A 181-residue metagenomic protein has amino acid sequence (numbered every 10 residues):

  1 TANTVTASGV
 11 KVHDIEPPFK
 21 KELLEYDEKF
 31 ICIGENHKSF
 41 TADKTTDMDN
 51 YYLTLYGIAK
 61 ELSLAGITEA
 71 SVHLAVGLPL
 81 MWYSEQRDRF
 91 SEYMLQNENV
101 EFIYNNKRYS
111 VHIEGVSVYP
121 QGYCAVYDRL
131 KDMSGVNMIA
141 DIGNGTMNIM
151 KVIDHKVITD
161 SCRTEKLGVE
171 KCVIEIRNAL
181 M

Functional and structural regions predicted by a protein language model:
T1-I139, D154-K171, M181: Nucleotide/phosphate-binding catalytic cleft detector across ATP-hydrolyzing and phosphate-transferring enzymes
A140-N144: Active-site-proximal alpha-helical scaffolds that flank and shape metal-associated catalytic sites
I149-K151: Conserved blade-register residue in beta-propeller folds
I176: P-loop NTP-binding/switch modules centered on Walker-like glycine-rich loops
